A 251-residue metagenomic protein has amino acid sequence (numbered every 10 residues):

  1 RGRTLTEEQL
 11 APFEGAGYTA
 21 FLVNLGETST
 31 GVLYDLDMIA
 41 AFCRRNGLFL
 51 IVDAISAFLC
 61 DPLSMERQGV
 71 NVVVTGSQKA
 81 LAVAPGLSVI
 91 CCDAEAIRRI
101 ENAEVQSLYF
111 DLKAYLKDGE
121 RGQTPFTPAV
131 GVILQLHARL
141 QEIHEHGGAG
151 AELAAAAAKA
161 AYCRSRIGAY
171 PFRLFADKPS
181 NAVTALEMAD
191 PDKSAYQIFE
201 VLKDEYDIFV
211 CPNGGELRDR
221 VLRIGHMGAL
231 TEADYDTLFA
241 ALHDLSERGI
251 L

Functional and structural regions predicted by a protein language model:
L5-L59: Active-site phosphate-binding strand-loop segment of PLP-dependent enzymes
E66-Q78: Conserved active-site segment immediately N-terminal to the catalytic lysine that forms the internal aldimine
Q78-S165: Active-site C-terminal subdomain of aminotransferase-like
P171-L174, I208-N213: A short linear hydrophobic-aromatic micro-motif
R173-E205: Conserved PLP-binding catalytic core of the aspartate aminotransferase-like
E216, R220-L251: PLP-dependent enzyme catalytic core of the Aspartate aminotransferase-like
